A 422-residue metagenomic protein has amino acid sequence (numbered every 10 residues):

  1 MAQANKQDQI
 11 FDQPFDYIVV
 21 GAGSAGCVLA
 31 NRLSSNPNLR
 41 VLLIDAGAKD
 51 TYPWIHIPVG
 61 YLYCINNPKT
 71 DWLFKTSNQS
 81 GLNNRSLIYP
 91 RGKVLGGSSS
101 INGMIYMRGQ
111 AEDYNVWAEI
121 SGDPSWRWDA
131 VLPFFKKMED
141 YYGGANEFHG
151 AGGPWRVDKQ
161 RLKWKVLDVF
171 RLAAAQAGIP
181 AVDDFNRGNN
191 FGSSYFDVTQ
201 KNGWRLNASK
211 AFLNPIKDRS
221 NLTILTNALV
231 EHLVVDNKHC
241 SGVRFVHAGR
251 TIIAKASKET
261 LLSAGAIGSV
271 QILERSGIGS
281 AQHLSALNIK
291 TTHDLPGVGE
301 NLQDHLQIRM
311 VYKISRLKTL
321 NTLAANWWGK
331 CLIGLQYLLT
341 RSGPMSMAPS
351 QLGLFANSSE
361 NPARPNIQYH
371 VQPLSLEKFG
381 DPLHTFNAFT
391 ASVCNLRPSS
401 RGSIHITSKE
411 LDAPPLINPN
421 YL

Functional and structural regions predicted by a protein language model:
A2-F11, I289, K409-L422: C-terminal lid/capping helical subdomain adjacent to the catalytic/cofactor pocket in oxidative enzymes
A2-K137, L295, H305-I314: N-terminal glycine-rich phosphate/pyrophosphate-binding loop and immediately adjacent elements
N36-R40, G47-Y52, L233-K238, G242-I333 (+2 more regions): Glycine-rich loop(s) and the adjacent beta-strand/alpha-helix scaffold that form part
P58-G60, K75, S193-Q200, W204 (+3 more regions): A glycine-rich dinucleotide-binding beta-alpha-beta segment and adjacent secondary-structure elements that constitute
E119-C240, V246, R309-C331: Conserved redox-cofactor binding core of oxidoreductases
V311-L422: FAD cofactor-binding and catalytic pocket of flavoenzymes
